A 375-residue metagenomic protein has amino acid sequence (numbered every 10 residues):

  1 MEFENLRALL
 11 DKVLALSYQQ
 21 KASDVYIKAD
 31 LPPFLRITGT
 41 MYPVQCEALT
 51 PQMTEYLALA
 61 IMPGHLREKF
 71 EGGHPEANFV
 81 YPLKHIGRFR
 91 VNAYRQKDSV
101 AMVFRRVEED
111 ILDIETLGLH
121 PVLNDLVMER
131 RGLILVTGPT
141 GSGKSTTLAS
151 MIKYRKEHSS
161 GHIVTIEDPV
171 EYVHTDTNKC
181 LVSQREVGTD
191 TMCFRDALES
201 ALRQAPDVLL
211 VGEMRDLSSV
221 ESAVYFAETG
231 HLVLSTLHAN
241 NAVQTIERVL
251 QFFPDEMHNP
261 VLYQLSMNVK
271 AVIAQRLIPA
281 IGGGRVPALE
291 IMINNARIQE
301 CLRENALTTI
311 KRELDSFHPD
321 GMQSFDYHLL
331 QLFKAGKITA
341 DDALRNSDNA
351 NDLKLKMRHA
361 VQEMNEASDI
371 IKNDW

Functional and structural regions predicted by a protein language model:
M1-W375: Short, flexible helix-loop junctions that flank or precede catalytic/ligand sites
